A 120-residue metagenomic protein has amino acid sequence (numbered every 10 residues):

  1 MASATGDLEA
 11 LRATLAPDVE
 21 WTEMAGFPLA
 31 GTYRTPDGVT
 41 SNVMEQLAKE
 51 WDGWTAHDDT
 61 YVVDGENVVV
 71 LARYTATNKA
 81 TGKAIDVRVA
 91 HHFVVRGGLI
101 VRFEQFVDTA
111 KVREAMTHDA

Functional and structural regions predicted by a protein language model:
M1, L29, R102: Short, flexible active-site loop motifs that bind/organize anionic cofactors or intermediates
M1-D18, E114-A120: Short, low-complexity N-terminal intrinsically disordered segments enriched in polar/charged residues
L8-A10, A16-E66: A solvent-exposed, acidic/Ser-Thr-rich amphipathic alpha-helical stretch
M44-A120: A beta-strand edge to alpha-helix "cap/lid" segment located at domain peripheries
